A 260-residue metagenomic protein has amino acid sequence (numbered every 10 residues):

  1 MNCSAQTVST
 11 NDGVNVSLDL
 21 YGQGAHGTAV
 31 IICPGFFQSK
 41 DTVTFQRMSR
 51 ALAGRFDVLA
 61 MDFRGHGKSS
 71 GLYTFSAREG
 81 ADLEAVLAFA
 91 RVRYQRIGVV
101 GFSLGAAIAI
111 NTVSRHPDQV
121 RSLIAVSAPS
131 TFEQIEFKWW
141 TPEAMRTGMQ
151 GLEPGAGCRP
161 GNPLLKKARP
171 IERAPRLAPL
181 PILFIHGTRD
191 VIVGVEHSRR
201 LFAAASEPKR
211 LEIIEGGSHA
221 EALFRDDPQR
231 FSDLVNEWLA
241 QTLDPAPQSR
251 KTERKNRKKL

Functional and structural regions predicted by a protein language model:
M1-Q23: N-terminal cap/lid segment of alpha/beta-hydrolase-fold proteins
F36-S49: The serine-hydrolase catalytic nucleophile loop
S49-S70: Conserved alpha/beta-hydrolase
H66-R93: Catalytic nucleophile-loop/oxyanion-hole region of alpha/beta-hydrolase and closely related hydrolase-like folds
S114-P163, P175, L180: Hydrolase active-site cap/lid region
L177-A178, F184-H186, D190: Short beta-strand/loop motif that positions the catalytic acidic residue of the alpha/beta-hydrolase fold
V191-H197: Conserved alpha/beta-hydrolase "acid-adjacent" motif
G217-P228: Catalytic histidine-centered segment of alpha/beta-hydrolase-like enzymes
